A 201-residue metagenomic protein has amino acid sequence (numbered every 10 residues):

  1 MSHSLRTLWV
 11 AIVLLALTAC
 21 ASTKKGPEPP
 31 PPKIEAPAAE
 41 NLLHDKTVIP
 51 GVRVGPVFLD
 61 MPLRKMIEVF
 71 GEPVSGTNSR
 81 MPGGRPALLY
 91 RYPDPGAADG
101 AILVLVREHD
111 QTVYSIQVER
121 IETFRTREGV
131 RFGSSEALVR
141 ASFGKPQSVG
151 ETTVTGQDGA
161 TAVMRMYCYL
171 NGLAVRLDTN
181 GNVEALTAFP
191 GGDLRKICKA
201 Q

Functional and structural regions predicted by a protein language model:
M1-W9: Bacterial N-terminal signal peptides that target proteins for export
T18-A19: C-terminal motif of bacterial Sec signal peptides marking the signal peptidase cleavage site
S22: Short, conserved catalytic or interaction motifs in soluble domains
G26-F58, R64, Q201: N-terminal low-complexity, Pro/Thr/Ser-rich intrinsically disordered segments that act as propeptides or flexible
A39, R53, M61-H109, R131-Q201: A cross-family detector of function-defining hotspots
P50-V57, E122-V130: Second-shell loop/turn segments in exported
V104, T112-E119, T126-G129: Mid-length scaffold segments of soluble, non-membrane domains
